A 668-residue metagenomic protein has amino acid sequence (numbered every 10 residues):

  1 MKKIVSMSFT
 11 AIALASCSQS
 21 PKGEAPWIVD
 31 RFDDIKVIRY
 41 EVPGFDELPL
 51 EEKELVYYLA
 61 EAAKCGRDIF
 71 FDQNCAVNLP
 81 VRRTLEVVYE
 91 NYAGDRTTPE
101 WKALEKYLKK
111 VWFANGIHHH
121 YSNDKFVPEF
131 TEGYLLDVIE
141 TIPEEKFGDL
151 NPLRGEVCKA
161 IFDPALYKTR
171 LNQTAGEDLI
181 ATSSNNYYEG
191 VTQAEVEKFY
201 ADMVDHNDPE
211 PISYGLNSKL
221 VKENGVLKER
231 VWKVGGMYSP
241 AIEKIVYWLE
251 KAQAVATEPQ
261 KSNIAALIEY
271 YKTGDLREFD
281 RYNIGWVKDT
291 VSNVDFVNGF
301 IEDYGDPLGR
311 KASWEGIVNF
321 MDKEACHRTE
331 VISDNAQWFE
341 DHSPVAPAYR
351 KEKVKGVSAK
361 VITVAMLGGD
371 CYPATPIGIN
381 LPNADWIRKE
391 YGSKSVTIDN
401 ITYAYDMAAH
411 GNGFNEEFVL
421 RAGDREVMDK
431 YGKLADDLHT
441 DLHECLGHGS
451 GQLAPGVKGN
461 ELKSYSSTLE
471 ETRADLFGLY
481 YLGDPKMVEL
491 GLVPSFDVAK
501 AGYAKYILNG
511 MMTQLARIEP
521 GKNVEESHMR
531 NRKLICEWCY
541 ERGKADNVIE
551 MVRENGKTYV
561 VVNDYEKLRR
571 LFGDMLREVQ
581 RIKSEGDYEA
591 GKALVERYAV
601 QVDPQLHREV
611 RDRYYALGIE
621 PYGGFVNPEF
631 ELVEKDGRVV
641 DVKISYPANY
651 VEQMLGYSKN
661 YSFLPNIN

Functional and structural regions predicted by a protein language model:
A15-S16: C-terminal motif of bacterial Sec signal peptides marking the signal peptidase cleavage site
P21-T84: N-terminal-proximal low-complexity accessory segments that begin disordered and transition into the first
E41, L479-I582: Long, well-structured alpha-helical subdomains associated with metal-dependent extracellular/ecto-lumenal hydrolases
P49, T257-E258, S467-D484: An active-site-proximal "capping" alpha-helix that borders the catalytic cofactor pocket
K109-R425, G432: Contiguous, non-catalytic segments that form substrate-binding/exosite surfaces or channel walls
C445-V457, Y481, P485: Catalytic Zn2+-binding segment of zinc metalloproteases
G451-T472: Post-HEXXH active-site segment of zinc metalloproteases
D564, L568-N668: Extended, compositionally biased alpha-helical segments that mediate assembly or anchoring
